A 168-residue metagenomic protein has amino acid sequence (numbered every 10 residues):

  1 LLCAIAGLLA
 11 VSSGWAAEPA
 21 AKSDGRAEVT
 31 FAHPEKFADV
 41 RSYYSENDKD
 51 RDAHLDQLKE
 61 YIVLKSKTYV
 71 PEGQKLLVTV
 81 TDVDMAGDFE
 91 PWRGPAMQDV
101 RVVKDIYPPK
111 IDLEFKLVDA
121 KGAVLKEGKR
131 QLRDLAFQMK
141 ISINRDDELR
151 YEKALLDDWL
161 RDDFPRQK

Functional and structural regions predicted by a protein language model:
L2-S12: Bacterial N-terminal signal peptides
S12-E18: Sec/Tat signal peptide C-region and signal peptidase I cleavage site
S23-G25, A32-D82: N-terminal segment of the mature soluble domain
H33-E35, V80-D84, D119, K129-D134: A mature extracytoplasmic/lumenal domain signature
Y44, K126-D158: Short secondary-structure boundary motifs at beta->alpha junctions and helix caps
L58, I62-L64, I143-K168: C-terminal/domain-edge helix-coil "capping" segments
K67-L76, K116-E127: A short, structured loop/turn motif at beta-sheet edges
V80-V118: Surface-exposed short loop/turn segments
